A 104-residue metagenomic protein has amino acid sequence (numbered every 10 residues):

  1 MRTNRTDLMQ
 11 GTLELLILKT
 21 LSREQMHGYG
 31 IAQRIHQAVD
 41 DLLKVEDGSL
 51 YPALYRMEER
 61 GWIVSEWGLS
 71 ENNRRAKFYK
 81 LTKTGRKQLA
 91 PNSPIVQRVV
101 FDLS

Functional and structural regions predicted by a protein language model:
M1-G11, N92: Intrinsically disordered, low-complexity serine/threonine- and proline-rich regulatory segments
D7-S49: N-terminal helix-turn-helix DNA-binding core of bacterial DNA-binding proteins
L50-M57: Basic amphipathic alpha-helical segments that dock to polyanions
E58-R75, K80: Beta-hairpin "wing" of winged helix-turn-helix
L81-R86: Accessory beta->alpha helical hairpin/"wing" motif in late/C-terminal subdomains of nucleic-acid enzymes
K87-S104: Amphipathic alpha-helical dimerization/coiled-coil segments that flank or bridge DNA-binding/regulatory modules
